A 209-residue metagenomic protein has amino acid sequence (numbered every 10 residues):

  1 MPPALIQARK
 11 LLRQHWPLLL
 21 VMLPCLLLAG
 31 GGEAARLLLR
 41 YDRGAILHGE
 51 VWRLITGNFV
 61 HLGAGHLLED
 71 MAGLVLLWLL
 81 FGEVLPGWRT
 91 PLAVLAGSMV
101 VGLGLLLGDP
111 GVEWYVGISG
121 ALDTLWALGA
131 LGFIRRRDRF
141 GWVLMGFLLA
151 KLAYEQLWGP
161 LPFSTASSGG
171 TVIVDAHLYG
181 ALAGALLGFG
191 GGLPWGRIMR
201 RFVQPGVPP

Functional and structural regions predicted by a protein language model:
M1-R13, E155-P209: C-terminal transmembrane module of polytopic alpha-helical membrane proteins
K10-L11, R43-H48, F133-R136: Helix-boundary and loop/linker segments of multi-pass membrane transporters
L19-L92, A96, G102-Y115, S167-V174: N-terminal TM1-TM2 helical hairpin plus the immediately adjacent luminal interfacial "cap"
M22-C25, V94-S98, F140-L152: Central hydrophobic cores of alpha-helical transmembrane segments in multi-pass integral membrane proteins
L26, L80, G102-L107, G129 (+3 more regions): Alpha-helical transmembrane segments of multipass membrane proteins
I55, H66, G120, K151 (+1 more regions): Divalent metal-coordination and catalytic microenvironments
L68-L85, L125-R135, L182-W195: Membrane-interfacial alpha-helical segments at the cytosolic side of multi-pass membrane proteins
G111-V143: A contiguous pocket-lining binding segment that forms or flanks enzyme active sites
